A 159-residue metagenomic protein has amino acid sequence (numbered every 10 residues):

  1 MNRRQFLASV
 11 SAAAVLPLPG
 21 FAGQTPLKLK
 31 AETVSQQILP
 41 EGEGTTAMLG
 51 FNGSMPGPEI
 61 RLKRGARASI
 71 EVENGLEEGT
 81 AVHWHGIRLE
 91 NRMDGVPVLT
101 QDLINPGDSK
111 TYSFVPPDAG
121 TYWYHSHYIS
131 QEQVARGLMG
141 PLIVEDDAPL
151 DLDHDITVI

Functional and structural regions predicted by a protein language model:
M1-A14: N-terminal secretory signal peptides and thylakoid transit peptides that target proteins across membranes
S11-I159: Histidine-centered copper-binding motifs that mark active-site loops of extracellular/periplasmic copper enzymes
